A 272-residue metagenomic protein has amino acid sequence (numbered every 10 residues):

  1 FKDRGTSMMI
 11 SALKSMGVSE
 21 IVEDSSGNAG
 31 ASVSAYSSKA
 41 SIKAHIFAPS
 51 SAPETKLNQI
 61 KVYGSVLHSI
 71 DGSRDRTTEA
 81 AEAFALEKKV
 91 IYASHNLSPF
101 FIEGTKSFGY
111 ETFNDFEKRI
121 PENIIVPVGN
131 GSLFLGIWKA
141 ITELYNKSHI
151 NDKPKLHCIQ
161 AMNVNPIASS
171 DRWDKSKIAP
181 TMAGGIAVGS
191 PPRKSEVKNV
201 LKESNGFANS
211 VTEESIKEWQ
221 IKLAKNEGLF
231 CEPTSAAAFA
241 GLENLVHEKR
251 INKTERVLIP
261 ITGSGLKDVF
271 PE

Functional and structural regions predicted by a protein language model:
F1-M9, H95-Y110, E232-A236: A glycine-rich, Thr/Ser-enriched phosphate-binding loop motif common to dinucleotide/cofactor-binding enzymes
D3-S7, V22-A40, E54-L57, V128-I137 (+3 more regions): Short glycine/serine/threonine-rich phosphate/pyrophosphate-binding segments that cradle anionic phosphate groups
M9, M16-S34, S41-A48, I120-N130 (+2 more regions): A short, small-residue-rich loop immediately preceding and capping a beta-strand
I10-G17, A31-K43, A140-T142, A240-R250: Alpha-helix C-terminal capping segments
H45-I120, D171-R172, A179-K198: Small/polar-residue-rich loop-to-helix segments that shape phosphate-bearing ligand pockets
D75-E87, E143-P233, E272: Active-site/ligand-binding loops adjacent to catalytic centers
K175-P180, A237-E272: Phosphate-binding loop/pocket of nucleotide- and phosphate-handling active sites
